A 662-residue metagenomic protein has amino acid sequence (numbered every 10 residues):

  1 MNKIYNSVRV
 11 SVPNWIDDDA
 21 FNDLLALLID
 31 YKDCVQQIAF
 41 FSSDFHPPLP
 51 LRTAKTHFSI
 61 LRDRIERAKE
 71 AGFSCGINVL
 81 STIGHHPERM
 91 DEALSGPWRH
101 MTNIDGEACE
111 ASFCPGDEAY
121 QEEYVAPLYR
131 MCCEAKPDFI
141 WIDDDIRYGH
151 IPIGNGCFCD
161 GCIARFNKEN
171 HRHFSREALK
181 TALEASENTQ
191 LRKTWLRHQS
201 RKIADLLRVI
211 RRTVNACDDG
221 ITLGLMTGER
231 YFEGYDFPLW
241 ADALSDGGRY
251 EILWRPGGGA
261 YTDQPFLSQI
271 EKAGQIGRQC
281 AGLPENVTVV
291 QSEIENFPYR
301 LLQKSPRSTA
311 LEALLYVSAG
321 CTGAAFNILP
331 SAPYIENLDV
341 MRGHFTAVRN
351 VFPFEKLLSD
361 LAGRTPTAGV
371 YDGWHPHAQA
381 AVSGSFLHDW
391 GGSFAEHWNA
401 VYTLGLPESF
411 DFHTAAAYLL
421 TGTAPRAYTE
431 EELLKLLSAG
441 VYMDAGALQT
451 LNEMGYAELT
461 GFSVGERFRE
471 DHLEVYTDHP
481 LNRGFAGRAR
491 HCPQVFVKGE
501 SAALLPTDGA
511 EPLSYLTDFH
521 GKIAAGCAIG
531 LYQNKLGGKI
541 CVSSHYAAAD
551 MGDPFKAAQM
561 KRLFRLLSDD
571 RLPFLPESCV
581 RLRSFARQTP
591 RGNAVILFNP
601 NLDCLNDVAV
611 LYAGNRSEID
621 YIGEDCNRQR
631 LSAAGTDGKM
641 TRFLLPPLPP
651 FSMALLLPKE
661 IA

Functional and structural regions predicted by a protein language model:
M1-F40, F73: N-terminal structural segment of carbohydrate-active enzymes
N2-I16, S74-G84, W141-D145, R192-F237 (+2 more regions): Aromatic-lined carbohydrate-recognition surfaces of secreted/lumenal glycan-active proteins
N6-D18, S43-F58, G106-V125, E187-D205 (+8 more regions): The substrate-binding groove and active-site-proximal loops of carbohydrate-active enzymes, especially glycoside
N14-Y31, A119-M131, F237-L244, S305-Y316: Short, acidic/polar
Y31, Q36, F41-S42, E88 (+11 more regions): Hydrophobic targeting/anchoring helices
Q36-A39, I60-E107, F139-R147, G220-G224: Glycine-rich, aromatic-flanked loop segments that form ligand/cofactor-binding clefts across common enzyme folds
S74-A135, P152, N170-H198, R208: Active-site-adjacent "subsite" loops/lids of carbohydrate-active enzymes
S393, E408, F412-H413, L419-I661: A conserved amphipathic helix/loop scaffold that creates a polar/acidic microenvironment used either to coordinate
